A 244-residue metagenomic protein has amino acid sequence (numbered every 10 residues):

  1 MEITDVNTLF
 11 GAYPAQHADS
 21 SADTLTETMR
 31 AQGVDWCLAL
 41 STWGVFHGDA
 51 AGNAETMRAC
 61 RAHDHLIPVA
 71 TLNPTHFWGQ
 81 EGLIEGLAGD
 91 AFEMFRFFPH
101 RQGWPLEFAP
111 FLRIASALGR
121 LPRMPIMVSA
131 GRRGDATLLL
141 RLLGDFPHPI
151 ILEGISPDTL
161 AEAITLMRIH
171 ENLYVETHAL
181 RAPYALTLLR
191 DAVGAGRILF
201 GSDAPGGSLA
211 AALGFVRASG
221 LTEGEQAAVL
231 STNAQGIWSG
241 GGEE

Functional and structural regions predicted by a protein language model:
M1-F10, A18-W36, A210-E244: Mid-to-C-terminal alpha-helical segments outside catalytic/metal-binding sites
M1-Q16, M57-T71: Mobile, glycine- and charge-enriched loop segments and immediately flanking short secondary-structure elements within
I3-T8, C37-A39, I67-L72, E93-F97 (+4 more regions): Hydrophobic faces of well-ordered beta-strands that scaffold small-molecule active sites in alpha/beta enzyme cores
N7, M29, T56, L87 (+7 more regions): Conserved, mostly hydrophobic/aromatic
L9-Y13, T42-G44, T71-T75, F98-Q102 (+4 more regions): Active-site beta-loop-alpha junctions enriched in small/polar residues
D35-W36, H47-M127, I169: Active-site gating/metal-coordination segments in enzymes
E107-L199: Catalytic pocket-lining loop regions of alpha/beta-barrel enzymes, especially the amidohydrolase/enolase/GH5 lineages
F108-L112, S129, H170-L173, L188-G242: Ligand-binding grooves and catalytic loops that recognize ribose/phosphate and carbohydrate rings, and esterified lipid
